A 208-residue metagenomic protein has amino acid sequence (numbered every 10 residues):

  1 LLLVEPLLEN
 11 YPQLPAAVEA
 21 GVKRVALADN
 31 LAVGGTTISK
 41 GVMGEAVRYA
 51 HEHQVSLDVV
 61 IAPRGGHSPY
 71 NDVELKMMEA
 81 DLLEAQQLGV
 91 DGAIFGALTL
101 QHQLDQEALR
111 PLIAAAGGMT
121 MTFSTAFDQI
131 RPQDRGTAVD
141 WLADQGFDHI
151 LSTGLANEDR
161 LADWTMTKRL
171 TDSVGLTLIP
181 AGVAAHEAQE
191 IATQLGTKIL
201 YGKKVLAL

Functional and structural regions predicted by a protein language model:
L2-A20, A26-N30, G34-G35: N-terminal beta1-alpha1 ligand-phosphate binding loop
L2-L8, V25-L27, V55-I61, A93-F95 (+4 more regions): Hydrophobic faces of well-ordered beta-strands that scaffold small-molecule active sites in alpha/beta enzyme cores
E9-A20, G66-E84, D128-Q145, T165-G202: Catalytic cores of alpha/beta
N10, P63-G65, T99, T125-F127 (+1 more regions): Short, flexible active-site-adjacent loop segments at beta-strand->alpha-helix junctions, enriched in small/polar
Y11-L14, L31-S56, D72-L75, L98-G117 (+4 more regions): Active-site-adjacent beta->alpha loops and helix N-cap segments on the catalytic face of soluble alpha/beta enzymes
G21-K23, H51-H53, G89, A116-T120 (+3 more regions): Short glycine/proline-enriched coil/turn segments at helix->beta-strand junctions
V22-G35, L82-Q101, Q145-R160, V183-E187 (+1 more regions): Glycine-rich phosphate-binding active-site loops on the catalytic face of alpha/beta enzymes
L31-A32, R64-H67: A short, flexible beta-alpha/helix-coil linker loop
